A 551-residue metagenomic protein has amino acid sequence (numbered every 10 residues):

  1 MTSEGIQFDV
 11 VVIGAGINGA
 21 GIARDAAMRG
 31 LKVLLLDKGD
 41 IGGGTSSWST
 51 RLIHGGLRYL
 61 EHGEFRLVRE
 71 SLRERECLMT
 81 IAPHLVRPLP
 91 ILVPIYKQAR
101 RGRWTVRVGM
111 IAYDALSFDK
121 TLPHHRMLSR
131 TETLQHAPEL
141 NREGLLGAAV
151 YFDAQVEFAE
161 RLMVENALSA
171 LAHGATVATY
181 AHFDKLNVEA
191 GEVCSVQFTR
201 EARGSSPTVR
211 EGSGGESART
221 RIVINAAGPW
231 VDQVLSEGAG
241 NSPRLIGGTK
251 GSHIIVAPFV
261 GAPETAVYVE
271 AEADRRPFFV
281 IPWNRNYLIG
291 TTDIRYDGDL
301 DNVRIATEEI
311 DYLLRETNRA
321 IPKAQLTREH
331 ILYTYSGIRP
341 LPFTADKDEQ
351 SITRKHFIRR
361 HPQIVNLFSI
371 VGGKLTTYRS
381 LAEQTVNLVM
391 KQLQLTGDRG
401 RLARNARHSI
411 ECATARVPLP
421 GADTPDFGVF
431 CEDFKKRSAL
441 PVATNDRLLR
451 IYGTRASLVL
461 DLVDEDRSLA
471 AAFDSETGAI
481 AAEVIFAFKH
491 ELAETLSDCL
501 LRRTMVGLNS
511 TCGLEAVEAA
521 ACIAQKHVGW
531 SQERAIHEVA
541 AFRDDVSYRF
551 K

Functional and structural regions predicted by a protein language model:
E4-N18: Beta1/beta-strand and adjacent pyrophosphate-binding region of the FAD-binding site in flavoprotein oxidoreductases
I6-F8, G214-I222: Core beta-strand elements of the Rossmann-like FAD/NAD(P) dinucleotide-binding domain in flavoenzyme oxidoreductases
I13, R219-G228: Short hydrophobic core segments
A27-S47: Glycine-rich FAD pyrophosphate-binding loop
R51-H136, F278: Dinucleotide-binding Rossmann-like beta1-alpha1 core, especially the glycine-rich loop that anchors the ADP
I95-H173, A178, L186-E192, Q197 (+4 more regions): Flavin (FAD/FMN) cofactor-binding and adjacent substrate-gating region of FAD-dependent oxidoreductase domains
R161, N241-L288, I294-C512, A516 (+1 more regions): C-terminal catalytic lobe of FAD-dependent flavoproteins
N225-G240: Flavin (primarily FAD) binding-site architecture
